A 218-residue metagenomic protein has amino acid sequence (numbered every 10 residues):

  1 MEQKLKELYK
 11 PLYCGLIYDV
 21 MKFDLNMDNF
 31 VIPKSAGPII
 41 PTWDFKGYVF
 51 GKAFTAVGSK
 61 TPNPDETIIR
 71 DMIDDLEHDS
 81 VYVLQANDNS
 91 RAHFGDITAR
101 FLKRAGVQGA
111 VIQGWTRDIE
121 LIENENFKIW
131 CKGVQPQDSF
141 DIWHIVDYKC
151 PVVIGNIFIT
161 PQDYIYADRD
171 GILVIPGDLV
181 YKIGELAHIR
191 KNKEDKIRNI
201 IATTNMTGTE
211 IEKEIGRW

Functional and structural regions predicted by a protein language model:
M1-D71, V81, K193-M206, I211-G216: Intrinsically disordered, low-complexity regions enriched in acidic/Ser/Thr/Pro/Gln residues
Y18-Y48, I97-W130: Extended boundary segments
N29, K52-T55, S80-V83, V107-V111 (+4 more regions): Structural motif
K46-V49, D74-E77, K103, L121-E123 (+3 more regions): Solvent-exposed alpha-helices and their adjacent loops that cap or buttress functional pockets in soluble metabolic
I68, F94-I97, Q113-G114, I122-N124 (+2 more regions): A short secondary-structure junction signal
M72-Q113: Extracellular/luminal Protease-associated
N87-S90, W115-D118, G133-P136: Acidic, glycine-rich active-site loops and adjacent beta-strand->loop/helix elements that engage anionic groups
V134-T209: Acidic, glycine-rich flexible loop/linker segments
